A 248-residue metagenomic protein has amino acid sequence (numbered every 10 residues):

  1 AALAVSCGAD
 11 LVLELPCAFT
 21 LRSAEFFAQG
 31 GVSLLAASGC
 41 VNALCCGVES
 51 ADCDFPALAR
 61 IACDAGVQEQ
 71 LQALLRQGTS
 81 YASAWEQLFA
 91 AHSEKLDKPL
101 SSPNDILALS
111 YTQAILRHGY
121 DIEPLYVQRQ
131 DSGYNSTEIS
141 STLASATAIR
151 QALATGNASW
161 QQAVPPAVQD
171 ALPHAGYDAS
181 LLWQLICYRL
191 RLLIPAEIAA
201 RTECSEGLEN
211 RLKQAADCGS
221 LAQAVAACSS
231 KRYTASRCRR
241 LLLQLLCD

Functional and structural regions predicted by a protein language model:
C7-G8, Y120: Short, structured coil segments at secondary-structure junctions
G8-A9, C40: Glycine-enriched alpha-helix->loop->beta-strand junction motifs that scaffold or abut catalytic
V12: Contiguous, function-dense segments enriched for cysteine-driven chemistry and partner/ligand-binding capacity
L15-D248: Active-site cores that bind ATP or allylic diphosphates and position pyrophosphate for catalysis
